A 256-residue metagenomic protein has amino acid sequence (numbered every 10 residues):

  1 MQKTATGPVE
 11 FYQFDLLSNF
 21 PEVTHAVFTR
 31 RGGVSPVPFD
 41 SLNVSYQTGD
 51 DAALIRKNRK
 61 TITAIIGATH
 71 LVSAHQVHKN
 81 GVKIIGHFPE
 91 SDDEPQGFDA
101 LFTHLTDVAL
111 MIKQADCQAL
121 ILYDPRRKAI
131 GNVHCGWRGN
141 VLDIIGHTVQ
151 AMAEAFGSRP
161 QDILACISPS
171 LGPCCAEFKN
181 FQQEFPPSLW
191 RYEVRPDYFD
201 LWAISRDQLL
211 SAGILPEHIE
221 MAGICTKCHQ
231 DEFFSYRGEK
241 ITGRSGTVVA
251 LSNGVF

Functional and structural regions predicted by a protein language model:
M1-F256: Active-site microenvironment for binding and transforming phosphate-containing groups
